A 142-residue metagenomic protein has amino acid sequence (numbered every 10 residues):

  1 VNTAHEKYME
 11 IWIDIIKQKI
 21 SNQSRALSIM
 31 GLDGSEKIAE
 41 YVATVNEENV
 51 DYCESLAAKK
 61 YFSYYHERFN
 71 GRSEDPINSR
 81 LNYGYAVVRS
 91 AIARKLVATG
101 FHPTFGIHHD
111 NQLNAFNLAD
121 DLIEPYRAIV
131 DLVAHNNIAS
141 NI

Functional and structural regions predicted by a protein language model:
V1-I142: Active-site helix-to-loop segments that bind/position phosphate- or nucleotide-bearing substrates and donors across
